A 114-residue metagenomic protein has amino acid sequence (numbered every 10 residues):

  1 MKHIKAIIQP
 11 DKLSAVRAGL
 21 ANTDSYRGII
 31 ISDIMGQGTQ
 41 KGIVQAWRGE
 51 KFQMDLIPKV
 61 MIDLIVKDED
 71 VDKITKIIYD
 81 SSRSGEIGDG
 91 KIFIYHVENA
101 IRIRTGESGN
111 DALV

Functional and structural regions predicted by a protein language model:
M1-V114: Positively charged, small/polar-rich N-terminal and surface patches that mediate targeting and assembly and bind
